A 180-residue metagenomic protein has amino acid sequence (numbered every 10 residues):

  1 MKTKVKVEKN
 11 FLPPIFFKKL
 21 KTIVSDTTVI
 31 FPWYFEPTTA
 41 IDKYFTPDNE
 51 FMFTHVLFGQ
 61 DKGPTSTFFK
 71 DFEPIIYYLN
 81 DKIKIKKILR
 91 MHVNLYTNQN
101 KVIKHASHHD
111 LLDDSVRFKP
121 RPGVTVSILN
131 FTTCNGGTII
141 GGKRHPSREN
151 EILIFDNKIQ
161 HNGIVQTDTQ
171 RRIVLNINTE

Functional and structural regions predicted by a protein language model:
M1-K86: Non-heme Fe(II)/2-oxoglutarate
T3-V5, I139, I177-E180: Double-stranded beta-helix
I85-H105: A short glycine-rich, His/Asp/Glu-containing loop-to-beta-strand
K101-D114, P120-V124, L129-R148: A short beta-strand-loop-beta hairpin characteristic of the jelly-roll/cupin
A106-S107, T138, Q160-D168: Short beta-strand His + acidic residue motifs that chelate non-heme Fe in jelly-roll/DSBH and cupin folds
V126-L129, T169-E180: A short hydrophobic beta-strand segment most commonly corresponding to one strand of the jelly-roll/cupin
H145-H161: Conserved metal-binding segment of the jelly-roll/cupin
